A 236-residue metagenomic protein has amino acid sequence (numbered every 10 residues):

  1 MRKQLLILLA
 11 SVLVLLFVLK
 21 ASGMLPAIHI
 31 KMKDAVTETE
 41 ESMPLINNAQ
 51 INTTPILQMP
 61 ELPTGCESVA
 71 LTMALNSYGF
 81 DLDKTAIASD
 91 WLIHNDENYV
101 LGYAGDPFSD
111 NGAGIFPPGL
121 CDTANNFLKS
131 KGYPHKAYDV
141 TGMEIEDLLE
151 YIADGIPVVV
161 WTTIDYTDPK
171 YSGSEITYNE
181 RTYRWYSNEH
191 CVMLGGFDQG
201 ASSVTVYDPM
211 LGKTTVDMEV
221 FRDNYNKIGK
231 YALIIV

Functional and structural regions predicted by a protein language model:
R2-N126, S130, I164-Y166, S172-I176 (+1 more regions): Active-site-adjacent structural segments surrounding the nucleophilic cysteine of cysteine proteases and isopeptidases
G65, A137, P157-T162, M193 (+2 more regions): Structural recognition of the beta-strand scaffold that forms the well-ordered cores of secreted hydrolase catalytic
A70, T141, T162-Y166, G196-D198 (+1 more regions): A mature extracytoplasmic/lumenal domain signature
K129-D139: Short secondary-structure junctions
K131-Y133, D154-V159, A201-S202, K230: Loop/turn elements at helix/coil->beta-strand transitions in domains of secreted/extracellular proteins
V140-D147: A Trp-anchored, charged/polar loop motif used as the substrate-binding/catalytic surface of acyl/ester-handling
L148-A153: Short, conserved, surface-exposed binding loops centered on an aromatic residue
S172-Y186, V192-V236: Noncatalytic regulatory segments and standalone regulatory/sensor domains
